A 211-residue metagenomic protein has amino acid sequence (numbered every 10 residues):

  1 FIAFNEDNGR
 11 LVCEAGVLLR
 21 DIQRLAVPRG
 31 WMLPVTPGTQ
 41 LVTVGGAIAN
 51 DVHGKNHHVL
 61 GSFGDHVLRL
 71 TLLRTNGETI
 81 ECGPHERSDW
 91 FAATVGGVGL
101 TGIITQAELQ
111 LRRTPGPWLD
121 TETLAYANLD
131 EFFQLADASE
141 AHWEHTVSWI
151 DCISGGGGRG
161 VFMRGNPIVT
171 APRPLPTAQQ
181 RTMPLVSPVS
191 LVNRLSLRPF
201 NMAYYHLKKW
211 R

Functional and structural regions predicted by a protein language model:
F1-R211: Noncatalytic alpha-helical scaffold of FAD-dependent oxidoreductases
